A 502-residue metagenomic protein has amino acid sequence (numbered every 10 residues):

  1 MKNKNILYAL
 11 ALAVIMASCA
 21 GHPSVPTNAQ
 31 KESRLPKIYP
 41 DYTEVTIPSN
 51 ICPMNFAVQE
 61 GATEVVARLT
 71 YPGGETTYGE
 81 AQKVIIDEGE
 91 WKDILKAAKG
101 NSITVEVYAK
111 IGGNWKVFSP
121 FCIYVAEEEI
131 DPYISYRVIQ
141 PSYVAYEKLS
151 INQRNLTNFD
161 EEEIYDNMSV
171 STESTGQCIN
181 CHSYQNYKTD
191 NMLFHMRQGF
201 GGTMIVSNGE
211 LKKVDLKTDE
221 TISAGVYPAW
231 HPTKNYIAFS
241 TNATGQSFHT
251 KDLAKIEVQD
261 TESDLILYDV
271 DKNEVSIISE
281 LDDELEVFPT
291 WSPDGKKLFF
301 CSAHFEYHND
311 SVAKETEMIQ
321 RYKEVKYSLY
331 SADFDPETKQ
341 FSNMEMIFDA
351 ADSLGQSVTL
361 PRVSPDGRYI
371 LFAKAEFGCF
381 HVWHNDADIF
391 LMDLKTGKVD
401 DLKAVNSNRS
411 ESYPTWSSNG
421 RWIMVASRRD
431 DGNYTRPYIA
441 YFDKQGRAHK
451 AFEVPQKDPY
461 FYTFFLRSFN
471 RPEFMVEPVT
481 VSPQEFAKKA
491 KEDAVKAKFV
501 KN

Functional and structural regions predicted by a protein language model:
M1-L7: Bacterial N-terminal signal peptides that target proteins for export
A9-A17: Bacterial N-terminal signal peptides
C19-N502: Sequence signature of WD/YWTD-type beta-propeller architectures
